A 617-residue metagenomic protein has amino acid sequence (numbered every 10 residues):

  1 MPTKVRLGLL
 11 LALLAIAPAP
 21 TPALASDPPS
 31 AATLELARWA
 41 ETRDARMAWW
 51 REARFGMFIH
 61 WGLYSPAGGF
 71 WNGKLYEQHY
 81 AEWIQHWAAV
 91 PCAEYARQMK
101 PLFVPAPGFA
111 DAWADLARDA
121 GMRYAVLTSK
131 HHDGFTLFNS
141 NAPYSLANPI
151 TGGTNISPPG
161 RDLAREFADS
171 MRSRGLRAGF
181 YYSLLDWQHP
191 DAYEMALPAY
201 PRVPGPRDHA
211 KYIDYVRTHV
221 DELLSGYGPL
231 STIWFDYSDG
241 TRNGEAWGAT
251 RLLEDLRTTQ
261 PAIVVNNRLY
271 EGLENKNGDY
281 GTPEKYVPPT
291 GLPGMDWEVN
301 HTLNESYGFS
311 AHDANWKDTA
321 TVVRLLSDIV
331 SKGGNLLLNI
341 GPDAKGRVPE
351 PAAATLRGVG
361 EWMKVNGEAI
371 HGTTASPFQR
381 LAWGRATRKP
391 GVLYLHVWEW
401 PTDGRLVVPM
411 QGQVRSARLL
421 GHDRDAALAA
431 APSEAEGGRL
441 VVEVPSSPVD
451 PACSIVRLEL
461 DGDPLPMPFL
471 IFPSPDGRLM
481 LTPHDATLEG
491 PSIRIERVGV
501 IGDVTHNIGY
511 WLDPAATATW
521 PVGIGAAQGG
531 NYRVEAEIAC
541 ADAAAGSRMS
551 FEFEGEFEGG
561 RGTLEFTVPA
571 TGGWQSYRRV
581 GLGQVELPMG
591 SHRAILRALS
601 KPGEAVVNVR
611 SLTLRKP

Functional and structural regions predicted by a protein language model:
M1-L9: Bacterial N-terminal signal peptides that target proteins for export
G8-A19: Bacterial N-terminal signal peptides
A19-S26: Signal peptide processing junction and immediate N-terminal pro/mature segment of secreted/exported proteins
S26-A526, A541-G555, G559-G572, Q584-E586 (+1 more regions): Mature catalytic domains of secreted/periplasmic carbohydrate-active enzymes
C453-I455, N531-R533, S591-R593: Short, conserved beta-strand segments of beta-strand-rich sandwich/propeller modules, principally
V534-A536, L582, H592-A598: Extracellular beta-strand-rich recognition modules
W574-S576: Short beta-strand and strand-turn-strand segments in soluble, beta-rich domains
R579: Acidic/polar, compositionally biased interaction segments
